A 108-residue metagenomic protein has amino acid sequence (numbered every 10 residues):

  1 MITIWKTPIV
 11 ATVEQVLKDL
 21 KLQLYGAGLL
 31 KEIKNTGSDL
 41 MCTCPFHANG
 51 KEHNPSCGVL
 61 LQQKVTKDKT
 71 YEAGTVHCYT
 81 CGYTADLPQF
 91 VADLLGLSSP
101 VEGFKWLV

Functional and structural regions predicted by a protein language model:
M1-V108: N-terminal structured subdomain of primase-like DNA metabolism proteins
